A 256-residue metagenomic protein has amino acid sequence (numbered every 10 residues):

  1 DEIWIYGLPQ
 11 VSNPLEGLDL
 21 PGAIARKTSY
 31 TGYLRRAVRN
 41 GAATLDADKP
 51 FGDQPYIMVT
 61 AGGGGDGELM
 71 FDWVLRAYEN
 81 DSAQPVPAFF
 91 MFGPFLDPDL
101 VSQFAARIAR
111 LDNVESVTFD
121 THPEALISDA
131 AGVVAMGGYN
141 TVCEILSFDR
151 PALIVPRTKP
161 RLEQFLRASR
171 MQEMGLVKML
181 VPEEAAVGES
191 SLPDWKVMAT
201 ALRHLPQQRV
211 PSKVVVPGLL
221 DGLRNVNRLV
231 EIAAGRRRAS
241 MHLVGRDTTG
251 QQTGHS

Functional and structural regions predicted by a protein language model:
D1-I3: Membrane-proximal helix-turn-helix segments that form the acceptor-binding/catalytic region of lipid-linked
L8, S12, L18-D19, Y33-G132: Donor-nucleotide binding loops and adjacent catalytic segments primarily of GT-B fold Leloir glycosyltransferases
T28, N113-E115, V177: Short, conserved active-site loop motifs that form the nucleotide-linked donor/cofactor pocket
T60-A61, M91, A135-M136, V155-T158 (+1 more regions): Thr-Gly-centered strand-to-loop micro-motif
T121-F165: A donor-sugar binding/catalytic signature common to diverse glycosyltransferases and related nucleotide-sugar
P151-Q207: Nucleotide-sugar donor-binding patch of glycosyltransferase catalytic domains
K196-S256: C-terminal amphipathic helix plus adjacent low-complexity, charged tail appended to glycosyltransferase catalytic
